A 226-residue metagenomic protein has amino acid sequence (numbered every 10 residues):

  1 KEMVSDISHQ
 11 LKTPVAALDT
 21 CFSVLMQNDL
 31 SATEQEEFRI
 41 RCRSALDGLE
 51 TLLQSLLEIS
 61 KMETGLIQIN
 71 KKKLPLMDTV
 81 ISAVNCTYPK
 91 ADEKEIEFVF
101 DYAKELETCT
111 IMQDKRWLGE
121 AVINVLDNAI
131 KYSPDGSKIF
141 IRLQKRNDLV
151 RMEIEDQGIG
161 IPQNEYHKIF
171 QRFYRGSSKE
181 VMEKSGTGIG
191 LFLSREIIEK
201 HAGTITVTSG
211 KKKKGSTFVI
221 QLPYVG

Functional and structural regions predicted by a protein language model:
S44-L52: Short alpha-helical segment of the dimerization/phosphotransfer core of two-component systems
T64-I69, T108-Q113: Conserved micro-motifs of the catalytic ATP-binding
N70-N85, V99, Q144: A conserved beta-strand-to-alpha-helix junction within the catalytic ATP-binding
A129-I130: Short helix-loop "hinge" at the ATP-lid/N-box region of the Bergerat-fold HATPase_c
D156: Acidic ATP/Mg2+-coordinating residue in the GHKL
I161-F173: Short conserved segment of the HATPase_c
G203-T204: Conserved glycine-rich
